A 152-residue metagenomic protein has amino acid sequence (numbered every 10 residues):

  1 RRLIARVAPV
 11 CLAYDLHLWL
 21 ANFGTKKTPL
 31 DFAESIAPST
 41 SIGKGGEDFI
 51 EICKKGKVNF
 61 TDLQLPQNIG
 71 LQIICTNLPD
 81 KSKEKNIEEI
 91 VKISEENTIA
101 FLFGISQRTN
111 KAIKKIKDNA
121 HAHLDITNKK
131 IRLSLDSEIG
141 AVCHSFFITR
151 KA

Functional and structural regions predicted by a protein language model:
R1-A152: Post-transcriptional modification and biogenesis factors for structured RNAs of the translation apparatus
